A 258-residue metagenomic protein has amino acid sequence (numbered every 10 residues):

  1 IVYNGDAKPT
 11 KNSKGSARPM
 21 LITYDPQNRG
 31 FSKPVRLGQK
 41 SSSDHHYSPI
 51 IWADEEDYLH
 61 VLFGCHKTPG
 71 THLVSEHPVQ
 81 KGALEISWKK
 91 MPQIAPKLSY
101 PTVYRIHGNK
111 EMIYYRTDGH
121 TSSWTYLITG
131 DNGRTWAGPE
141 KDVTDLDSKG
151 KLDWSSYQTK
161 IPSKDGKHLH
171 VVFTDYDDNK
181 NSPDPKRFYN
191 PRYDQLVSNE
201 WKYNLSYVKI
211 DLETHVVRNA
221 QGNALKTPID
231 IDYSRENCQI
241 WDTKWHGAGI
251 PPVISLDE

Functional and structural regions predicted by a protein language model:
I1-E258: Extracellular, repeat-based ectodomains that mediate carbohydrate processing or recognition
